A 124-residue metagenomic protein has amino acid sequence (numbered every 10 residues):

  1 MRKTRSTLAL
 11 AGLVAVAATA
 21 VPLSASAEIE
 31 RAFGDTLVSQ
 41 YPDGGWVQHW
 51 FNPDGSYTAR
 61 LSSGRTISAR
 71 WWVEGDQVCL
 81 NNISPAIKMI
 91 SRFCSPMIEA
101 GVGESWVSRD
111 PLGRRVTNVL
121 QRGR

Functional and structural regions predicted by a protein language model:
R2-T7, T19-R124: Lipid interaction determinants
T7-A15: Sec-dependent N-terminal signal peptides
